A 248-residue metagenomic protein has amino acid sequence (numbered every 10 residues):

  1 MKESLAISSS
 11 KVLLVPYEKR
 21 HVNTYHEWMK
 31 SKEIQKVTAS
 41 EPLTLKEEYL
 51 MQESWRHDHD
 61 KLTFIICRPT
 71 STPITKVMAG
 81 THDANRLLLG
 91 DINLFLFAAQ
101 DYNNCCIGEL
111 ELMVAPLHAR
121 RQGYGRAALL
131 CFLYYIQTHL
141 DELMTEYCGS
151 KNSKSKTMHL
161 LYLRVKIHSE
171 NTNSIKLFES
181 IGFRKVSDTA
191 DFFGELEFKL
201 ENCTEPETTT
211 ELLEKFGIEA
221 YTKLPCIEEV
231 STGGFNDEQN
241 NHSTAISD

Functional and structural regions predicted by a protein language model:
K2-L13, Y17, H21, W28 (+1 more regions): Acyl-donor (CoA/ACP) binding surface of acyl/acetyltransferases
E18, E27, E41-L45: Generic structural signal for well-ordered secondary structure
N23-H26, Q35, Y49: Generic structural signal for individual residues within well-ordered alpha-helical segments across diverse proteins
S31: ATP/adenylate-binding site constellation spanning eukaryotic-like Ser/Thr protein kinases, ABC-transporter
I34-E41: A short gly/proline-enriched turn/hairpin at secondary-structure junctions
E41-T81: Active-site rim helix/loop that mediates acceptor-substrate recognition in acyltransferases
